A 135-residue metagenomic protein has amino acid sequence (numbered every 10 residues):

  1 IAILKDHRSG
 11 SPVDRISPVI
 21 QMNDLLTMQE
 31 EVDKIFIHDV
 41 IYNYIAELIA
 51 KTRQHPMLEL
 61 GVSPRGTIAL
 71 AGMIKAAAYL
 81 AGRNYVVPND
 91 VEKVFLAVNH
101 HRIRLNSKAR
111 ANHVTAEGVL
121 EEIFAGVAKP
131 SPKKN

Functional and structural regions predicted by a protein language model:
I1-E47: Conserved AAA+ ATPase core "coupling" helix
R8, F36, I49-P56, A78: Alpha-helix capping/termination and helix-coil
N43-I49, M57, A69: P-loop NTPase catalytic core
Q54-N135: C-terminal engagement/docking regions of AAA+ P-loop ATPases
